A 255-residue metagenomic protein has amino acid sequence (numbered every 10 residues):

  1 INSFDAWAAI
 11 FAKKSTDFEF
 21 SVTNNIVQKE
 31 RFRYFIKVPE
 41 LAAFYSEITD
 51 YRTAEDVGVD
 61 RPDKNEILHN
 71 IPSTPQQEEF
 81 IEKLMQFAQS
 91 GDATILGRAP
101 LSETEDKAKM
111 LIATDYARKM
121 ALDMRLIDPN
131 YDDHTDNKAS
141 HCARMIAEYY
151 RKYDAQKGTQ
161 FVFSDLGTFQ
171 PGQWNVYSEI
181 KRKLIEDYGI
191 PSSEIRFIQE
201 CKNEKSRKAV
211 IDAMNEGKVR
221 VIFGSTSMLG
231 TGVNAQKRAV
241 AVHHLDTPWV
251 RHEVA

Functional and structural regions predicted by a protein language model:
I1-D132, R144, E148: Inter-lobe coupling linker of SF2 helicases/translocases
L41, Y131-A143, G172-Y177: Phosphate/oxyanion-binding active-site loops and adjacent basic polyanion-contact surfaces
K64-E66, I190-S193, V219, K237-V242 (+1 more regions): Short glycine-/polar-rich loops that comprise or flank the Walker A/P-loop and associated switch/sensor motifs
L68, T159-F161, R220-V221: Residue-level preference for the first positions of well-ordered beta-strands
P100-A108, A155-S178: Conserved strand-helix element at the start of the C-terminal RecA-like helicase core
A117, K208-I211, I222-D246, V250-A255: SF2 helicase motor core recognition
G167-F197: Conserved helicase motor "Helicase C" RecA-like lobe of SF1/SF2 P-loop NTPases
P191-T226: Conserved helicase ATPase core of P-loop NTP-dependent helicases/translocases
